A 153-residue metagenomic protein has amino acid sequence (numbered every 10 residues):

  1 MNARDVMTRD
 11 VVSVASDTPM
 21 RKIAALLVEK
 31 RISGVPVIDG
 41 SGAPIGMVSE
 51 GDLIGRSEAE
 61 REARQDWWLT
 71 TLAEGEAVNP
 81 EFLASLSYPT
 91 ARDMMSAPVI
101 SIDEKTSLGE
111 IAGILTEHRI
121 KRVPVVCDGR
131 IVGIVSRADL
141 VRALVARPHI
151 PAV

Functional and structural regions predicted by a protein language model:
M1-V153: Tandem CBS (Cystathionine beta-synthase) repeat/Bateman regulatory domains
